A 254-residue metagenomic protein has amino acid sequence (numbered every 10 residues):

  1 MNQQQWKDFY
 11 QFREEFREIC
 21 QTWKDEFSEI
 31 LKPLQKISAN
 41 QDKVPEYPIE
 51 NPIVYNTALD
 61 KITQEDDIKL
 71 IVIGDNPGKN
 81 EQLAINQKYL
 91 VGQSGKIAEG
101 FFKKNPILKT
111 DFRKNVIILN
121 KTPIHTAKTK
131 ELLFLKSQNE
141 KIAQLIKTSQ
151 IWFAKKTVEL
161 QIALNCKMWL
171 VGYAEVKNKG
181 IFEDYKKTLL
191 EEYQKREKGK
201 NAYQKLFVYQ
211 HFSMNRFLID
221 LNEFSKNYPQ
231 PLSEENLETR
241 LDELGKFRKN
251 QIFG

Functional and structural regions predicted by a protein language model:
M1-V91, G245-G254: Active-site and ligand/interface coordination hotspots across diverse enzymes and nucleic-acid-associated assemblies
N2-Q3, T126-G254: Glycine/proline-rich loop-helix segments at beta-alpha junctions forming the active-site rim of enzyme cores
I49-D66, I97-D111, L160: Short amphipathic alpha-helices and their capping/turn segments at secondary-structure boundaries
V72, V116-I118, Y203-V208: Conserved beta-strand scaffold positions in the cores of enzyme catalytic domains, especially in NTP/NDP-utilizing
V72-N76, N120, K167-E175: Glycine-rich anion-binding loop/nest that anchors nucleotide
Q87-G95, A143-K147: Flexible, glycine- and charge-enriched loops at secondary-structure boundaries
L90-F101, Y185: Conserved alpha-helical elements of sugar-nucleotide-dependent glycosyltransferases
I97-F134: Short, surface-exposed acidic-centric catalytic microdomains
